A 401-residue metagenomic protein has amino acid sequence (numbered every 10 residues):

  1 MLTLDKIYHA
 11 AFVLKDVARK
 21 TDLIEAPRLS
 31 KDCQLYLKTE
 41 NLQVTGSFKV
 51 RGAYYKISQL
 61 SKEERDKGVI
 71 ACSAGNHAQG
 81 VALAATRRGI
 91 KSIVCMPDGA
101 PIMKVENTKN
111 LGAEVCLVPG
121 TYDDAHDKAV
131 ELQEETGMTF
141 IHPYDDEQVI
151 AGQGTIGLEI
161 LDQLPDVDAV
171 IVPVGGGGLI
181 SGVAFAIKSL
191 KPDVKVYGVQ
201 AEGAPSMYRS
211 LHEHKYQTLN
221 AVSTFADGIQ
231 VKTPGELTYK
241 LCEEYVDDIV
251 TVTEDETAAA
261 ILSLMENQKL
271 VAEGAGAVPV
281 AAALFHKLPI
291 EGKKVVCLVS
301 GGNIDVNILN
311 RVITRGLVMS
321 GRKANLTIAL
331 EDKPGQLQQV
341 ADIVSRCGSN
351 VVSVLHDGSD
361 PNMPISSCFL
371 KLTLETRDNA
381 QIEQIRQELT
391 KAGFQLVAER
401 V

Functional and structural regions predicted by a protein language model:
M1-V401: PLP-dependent amino-acid enzyme catalytic core
